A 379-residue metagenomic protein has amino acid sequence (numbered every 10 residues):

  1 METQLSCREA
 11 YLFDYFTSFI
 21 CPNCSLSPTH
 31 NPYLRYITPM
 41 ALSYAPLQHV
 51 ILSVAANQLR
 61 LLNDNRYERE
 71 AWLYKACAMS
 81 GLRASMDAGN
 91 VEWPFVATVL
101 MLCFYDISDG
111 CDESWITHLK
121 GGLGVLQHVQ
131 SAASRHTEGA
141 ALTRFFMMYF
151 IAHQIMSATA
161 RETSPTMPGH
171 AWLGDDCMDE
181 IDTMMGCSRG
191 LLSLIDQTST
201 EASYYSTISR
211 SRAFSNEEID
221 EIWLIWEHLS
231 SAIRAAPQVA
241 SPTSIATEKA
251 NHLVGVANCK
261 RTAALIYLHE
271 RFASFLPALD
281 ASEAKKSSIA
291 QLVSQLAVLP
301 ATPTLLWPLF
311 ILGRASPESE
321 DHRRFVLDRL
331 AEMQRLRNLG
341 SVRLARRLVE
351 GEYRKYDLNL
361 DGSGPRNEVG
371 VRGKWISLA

Functional and structural regions predicted by a protein language model:
M1-N23, T29-Y36, A240, S319-D321 (+1 more regions): Intrinsically disordered, low-complexity regulatory regions with latent secondary structure
Q4, L12, T29-P32, Y36 (+4 more regions): Cytosolic regulatory protein-protein interaction regions
E9, A71, F95, W115 (+6 more regions): Hydrophobic packing residues in well-ordered alpha-helices of helical domains and bundles
F16, L34-M40, V50-D64, L73-D112 (+6 more regions): Hydrophobic/aromatic-rich effector regions of fungal transcription factors
H49, V96, T143-R144, M148 (+2 more regions): Start-of-helix signal in alpha-solenoid helical-repeat scaffolds, especially tetratricopeptide repeats
R69-L73, P94, E113-H118, L279-K285 (+1 more regions): Short sequence/structural elements of tandem HEAT/ARM alpha-solenoid repeats
F104-S203, V369, G373-K374, A379: Acidic/serine-rich, low-complexity amphipathic helices located in mid- to C-terminal regulatory regions
S131-H136, A301, R335-L344: Boundary/linker segments of alpha-helical solenoid repeat arrays
